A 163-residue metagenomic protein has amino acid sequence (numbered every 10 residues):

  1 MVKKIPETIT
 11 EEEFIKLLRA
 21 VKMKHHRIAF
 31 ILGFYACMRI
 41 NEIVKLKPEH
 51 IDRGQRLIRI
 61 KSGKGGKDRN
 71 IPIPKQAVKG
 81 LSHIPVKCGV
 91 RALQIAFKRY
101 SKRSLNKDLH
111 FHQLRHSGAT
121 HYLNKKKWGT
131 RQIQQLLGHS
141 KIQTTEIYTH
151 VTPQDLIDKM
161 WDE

Functional and structural regions predicted by a protein language model:
M1-I15, G65-K75: DNA breakage-rejoining catalytic core of tyrosine-based enzymes
V2, I9-I40: Basic, Lys/Arg- and aromatic-enriched nucleic-acid-binding interface segment
R27, M38, L109, K127-W128: Residue-level signal for the short linker/turn that defines the boundary of a DNA-recognition helix
I31, Y35, S117-H139, Q143-I147 (+3 more regions): C-terminal catalytic core of tyrosine-transesterase DNA break-rejoin enzymes
G33-Q55, R131: Short, charged phosphate-coordinating catalytic segments
K45-V78: Conserved tyrosine-mediated DNA breakage-rejoining catalytic core shared by Y-recombinases
I71-Q76, G80-S82, H150-E163: DNA/chromatin major-groove-contacting recognition/catalytic segments
P74-K107: Active-site/catalytic core of tyrosine-dependent DNA strand-transfer enzymes
